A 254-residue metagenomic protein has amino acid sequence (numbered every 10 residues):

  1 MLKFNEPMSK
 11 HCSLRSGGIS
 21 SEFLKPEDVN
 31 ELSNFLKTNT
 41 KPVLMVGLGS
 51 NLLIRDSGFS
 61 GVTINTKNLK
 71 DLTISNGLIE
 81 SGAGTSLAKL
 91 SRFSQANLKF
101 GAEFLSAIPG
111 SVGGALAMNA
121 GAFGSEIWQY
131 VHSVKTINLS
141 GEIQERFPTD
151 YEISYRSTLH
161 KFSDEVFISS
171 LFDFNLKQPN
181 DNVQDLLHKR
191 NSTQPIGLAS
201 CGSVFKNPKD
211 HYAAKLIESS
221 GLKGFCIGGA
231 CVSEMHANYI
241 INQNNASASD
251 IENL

Functional and structural regions predicted by a protein language model:
M1-V112: Anion-binding (especially nucleotide phosphate/pyrophosphate-binding) glycine-rich loop and adjoining beta-alpha core
K3-F4, S16, L52, I137-N253: Phosphate/pyrophosphate- and phosphate-bearing ligand-binding catalytic cores of soluble enzymes
S9, T40, K67, Q129-V131 (+3 more regions): Short beta-strand-initiation
G17-G18, L24-V29, L53-D71, A117-P148 (+1 more regions): Structural signature of FAD isoalloxazine-binding scaffolds in flavoprotein oxidoreductases
N34, K89, D185, N253-L254: Long, highly charged amphipathic alpha-helices
S94, V112, L116-A120, K135-N138 (+2 more regions): Short, well-ordered alpha-helical segments in soluble proteins
Q95, G101-H132, S200: A gly/ser-rich beta-alpha-beta helix-loop segment of oxidoreductase catalytic cores
